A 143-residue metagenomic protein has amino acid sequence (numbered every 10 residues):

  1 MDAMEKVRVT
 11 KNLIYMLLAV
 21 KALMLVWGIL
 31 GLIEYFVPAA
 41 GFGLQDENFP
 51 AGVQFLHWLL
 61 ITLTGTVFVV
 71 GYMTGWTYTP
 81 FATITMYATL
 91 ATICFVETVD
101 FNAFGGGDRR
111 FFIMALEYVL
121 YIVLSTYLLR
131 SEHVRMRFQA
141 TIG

Functional and structural regions predicted by a protein language model:
M1-G143: Topology signature of small-to-medium multi-pass alpha-helical membrane proteins
